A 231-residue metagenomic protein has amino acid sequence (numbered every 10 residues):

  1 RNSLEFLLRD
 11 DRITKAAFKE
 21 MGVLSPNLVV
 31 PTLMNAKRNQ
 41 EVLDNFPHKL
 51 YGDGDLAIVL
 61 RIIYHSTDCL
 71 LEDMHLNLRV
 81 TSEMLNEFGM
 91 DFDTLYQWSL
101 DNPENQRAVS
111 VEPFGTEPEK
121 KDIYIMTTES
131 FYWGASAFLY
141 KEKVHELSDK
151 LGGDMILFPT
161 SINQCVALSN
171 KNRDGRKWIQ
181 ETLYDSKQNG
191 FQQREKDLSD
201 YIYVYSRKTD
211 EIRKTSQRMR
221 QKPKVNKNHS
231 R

Functional and structural regions predicted by a protein language model:
R1-E119: Extended, low-hydrophobicity segments enriched in charged/polar residues
T14, T32, T67, T81 (+8 more regions): Residue-identity detector for threonine
N27, L76, V80, Y124-T128 (+2 more regions): Generic alpha-helix detector with strongest preference for long hydrophobic helices that associate with membranes
E83-I162, R173-D174: Long, positively charged binding patches that form subdomain-scale interaction surfaces for polyanionic ligands
E129-R231: C-terminal structured domains
